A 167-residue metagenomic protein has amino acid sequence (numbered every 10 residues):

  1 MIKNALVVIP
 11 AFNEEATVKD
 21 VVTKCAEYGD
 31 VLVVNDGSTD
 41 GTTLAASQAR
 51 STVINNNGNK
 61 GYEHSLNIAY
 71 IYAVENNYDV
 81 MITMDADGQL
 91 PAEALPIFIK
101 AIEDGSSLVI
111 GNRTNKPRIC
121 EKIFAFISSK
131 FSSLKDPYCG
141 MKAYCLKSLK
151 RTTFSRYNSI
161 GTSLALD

Functional and structural regions predicted by a protein language model:
N4-L6, S163: Cell-envelope/extracellular polymer assembly enzymes that use nucleotide-activated donors
V8-E27: Short, well-formed alpha-helical segments that are part of the catalytic scaffolds of diverse glycosyltransferases
A16-D20, D40-A49: Acidic helix N-cap motif at the loop->helix transition within catalytic regions of sugar-transfer enzymes
L32, T43-N76: Conserved donor nucleotide-binding strand/loop of the catalytic core
N35-L44, G88: A conserved acidic beta->alpha catalytic loop
S65-L66, K116-D167: Conserved catalytic loops of nucleotide-sugar-dependent glycosyltransferases that act on lipid-linked
Y78-Q89: Short beta-strand-to-loop acidic/aromatic patch adjacent to the donor-nucleotide binding site
E93-N112: Conserved donor-nucleotide/metal-binding helix-loop-beta segment in metal-dependent transferases, i.e., the alpha-helix
